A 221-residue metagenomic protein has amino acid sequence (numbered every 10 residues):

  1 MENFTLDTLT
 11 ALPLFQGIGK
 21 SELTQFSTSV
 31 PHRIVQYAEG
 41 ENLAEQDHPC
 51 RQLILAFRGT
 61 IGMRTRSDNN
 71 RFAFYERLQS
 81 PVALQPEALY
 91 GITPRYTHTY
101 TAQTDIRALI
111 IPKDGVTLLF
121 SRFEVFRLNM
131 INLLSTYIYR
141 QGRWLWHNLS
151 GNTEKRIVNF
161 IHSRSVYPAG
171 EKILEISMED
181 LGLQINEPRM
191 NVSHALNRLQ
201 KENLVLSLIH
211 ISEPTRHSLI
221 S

Functional and structural regions predicted by a protein language model:
M1-S163, A195, K201-L208, R216: Cytosolic regulatory regions built on CNB/CRP/Popeye-like sensor folds
H162-S212, R216: Phosphate-/nucleic-acid-contacting segments
S218-S221: Serine residues within intrinsically disordered or low-complexity segments
